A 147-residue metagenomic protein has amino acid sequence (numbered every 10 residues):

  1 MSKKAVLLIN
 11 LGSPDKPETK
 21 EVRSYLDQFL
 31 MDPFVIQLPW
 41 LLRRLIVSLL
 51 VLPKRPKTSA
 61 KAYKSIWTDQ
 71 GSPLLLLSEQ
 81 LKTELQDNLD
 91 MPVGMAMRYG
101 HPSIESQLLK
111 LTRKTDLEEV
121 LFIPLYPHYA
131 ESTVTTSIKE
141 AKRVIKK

Functional and structural regions predicted by a protein language model:
M1-K147: Active-site-proximal alpha-helix that buttresses catalytic centers in soluble enzyme cores
